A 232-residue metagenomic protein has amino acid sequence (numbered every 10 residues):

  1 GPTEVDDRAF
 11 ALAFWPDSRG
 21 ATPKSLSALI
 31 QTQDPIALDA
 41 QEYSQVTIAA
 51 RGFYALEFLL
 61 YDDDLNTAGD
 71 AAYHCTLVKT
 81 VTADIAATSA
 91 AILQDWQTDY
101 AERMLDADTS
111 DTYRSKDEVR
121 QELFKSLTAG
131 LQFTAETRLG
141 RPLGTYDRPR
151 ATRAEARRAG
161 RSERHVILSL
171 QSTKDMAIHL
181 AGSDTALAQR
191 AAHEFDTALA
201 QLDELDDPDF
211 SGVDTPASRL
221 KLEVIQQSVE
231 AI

Functional and structural regions predicted by a protein language model:
G1-I232: Mature extracytoplasmic or organellar-lumen-exposed domains after removal of signal/transit peptides
